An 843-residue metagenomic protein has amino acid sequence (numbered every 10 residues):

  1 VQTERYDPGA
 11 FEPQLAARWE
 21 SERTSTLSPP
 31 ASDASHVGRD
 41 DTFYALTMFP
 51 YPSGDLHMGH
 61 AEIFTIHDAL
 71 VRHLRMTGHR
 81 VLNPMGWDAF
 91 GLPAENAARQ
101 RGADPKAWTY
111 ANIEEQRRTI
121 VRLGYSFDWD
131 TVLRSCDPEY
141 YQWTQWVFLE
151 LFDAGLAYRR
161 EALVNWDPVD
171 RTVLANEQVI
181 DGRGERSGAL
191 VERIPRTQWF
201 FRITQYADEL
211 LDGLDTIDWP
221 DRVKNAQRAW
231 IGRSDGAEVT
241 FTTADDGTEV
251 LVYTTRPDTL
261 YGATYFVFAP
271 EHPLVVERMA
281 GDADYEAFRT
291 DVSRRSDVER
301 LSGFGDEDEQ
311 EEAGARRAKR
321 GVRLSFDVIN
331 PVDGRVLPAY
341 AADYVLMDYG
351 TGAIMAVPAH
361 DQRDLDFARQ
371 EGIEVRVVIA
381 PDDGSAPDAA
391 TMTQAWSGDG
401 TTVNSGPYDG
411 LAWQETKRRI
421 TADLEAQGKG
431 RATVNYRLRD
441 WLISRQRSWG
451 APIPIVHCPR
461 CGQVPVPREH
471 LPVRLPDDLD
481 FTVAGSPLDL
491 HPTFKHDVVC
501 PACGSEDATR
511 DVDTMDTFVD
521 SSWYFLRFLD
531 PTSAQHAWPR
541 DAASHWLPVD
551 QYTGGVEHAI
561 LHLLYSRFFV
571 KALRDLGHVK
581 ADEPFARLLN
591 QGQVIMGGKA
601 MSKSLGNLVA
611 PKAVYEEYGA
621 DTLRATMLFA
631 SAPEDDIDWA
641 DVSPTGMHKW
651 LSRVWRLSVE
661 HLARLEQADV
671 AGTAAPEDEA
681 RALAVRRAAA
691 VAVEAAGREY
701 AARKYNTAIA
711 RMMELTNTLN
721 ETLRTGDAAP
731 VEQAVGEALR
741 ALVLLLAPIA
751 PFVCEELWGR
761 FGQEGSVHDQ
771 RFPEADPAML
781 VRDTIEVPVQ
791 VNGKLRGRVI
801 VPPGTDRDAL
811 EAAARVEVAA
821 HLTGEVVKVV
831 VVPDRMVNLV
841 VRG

Functional and structural regions predicted by a protein language model:
V1-E22, S28-G38, A269, I354 (+9 more regions): Basic, alpha-helical terminal appendages of large translation-related enzymes
V1-L46, R75-P84, K106-R117, W219 (+2 more regions): Conserved oxyanion/phosphate-binding beta-strand-loop segments in alpha/beta enzyme cores
Q2-Y6, R233-E238, A380-D383, A390-A422 (+8 more regions): Long, charged, mostly alpha-helical binding arms that flank functional sites
E4-P8, Q14-A17, M58, W143-A380 (+6 more regions): NTP-handling and nucleic-acid-processing catalytic cores
R5, Q14, R18-E22, Q100-V250 (+6 more regions): Residue patterns forming the tRNA-binding/recognition surfaces of aminoacyl-tRNA synthetases and related DALR
D33-A103, L133-V147, T254-T255, T259 (+2 more regions): N-terminal catalytic cores of NTP/NDP-binding nucleotidyl/phosphoryl-transfer enzymes
R72-R80, Q100-K106, R122-S126, D153-R159 (+18 more regions): Secondary-structure transition/capping motifs at alpha-helix termini and the adjoining loop/turn into the next element
D88, L149, D153-W166, A432-C461 (+5 more regions): Helix-rich, typically C-terminal accessory recognition domains appended to large enzymatic cores
